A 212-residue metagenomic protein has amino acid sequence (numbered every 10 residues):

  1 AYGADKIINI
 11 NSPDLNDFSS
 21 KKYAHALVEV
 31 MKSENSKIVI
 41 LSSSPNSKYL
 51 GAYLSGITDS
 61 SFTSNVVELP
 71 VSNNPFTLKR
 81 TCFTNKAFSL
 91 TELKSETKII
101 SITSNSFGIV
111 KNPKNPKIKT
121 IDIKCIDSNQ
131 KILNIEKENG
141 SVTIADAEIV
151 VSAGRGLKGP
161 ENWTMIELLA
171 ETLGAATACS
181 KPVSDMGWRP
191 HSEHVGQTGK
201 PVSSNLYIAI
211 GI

Functional and structural regions predicted by a protein language model:
A1-I212: N-terminal glycine-rich FAD/FM-binding segment characteristic of electron-transfer flavoproteins
